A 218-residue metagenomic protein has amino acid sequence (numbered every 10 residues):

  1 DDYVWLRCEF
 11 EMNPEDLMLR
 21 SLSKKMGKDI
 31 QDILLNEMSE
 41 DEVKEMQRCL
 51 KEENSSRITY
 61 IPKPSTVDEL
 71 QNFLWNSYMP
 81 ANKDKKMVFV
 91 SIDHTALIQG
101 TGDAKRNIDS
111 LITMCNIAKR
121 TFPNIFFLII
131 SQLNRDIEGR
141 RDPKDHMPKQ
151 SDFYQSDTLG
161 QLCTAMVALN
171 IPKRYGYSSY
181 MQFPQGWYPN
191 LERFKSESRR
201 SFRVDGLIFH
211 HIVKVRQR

Functional and structural regions predicted by a protein language model:
D2-K86, G100, K144: Cytosolic-facing regulatory segments adjacent to core modules
L6, V88-N116: Helical hairpin unit composed of two closely spaced alpha helices linked by a short loop
C8-F10, I92, S131, L169: Active-site flanking residues adjacent to catalytic metal/cofactor-binding acidic residues
E15, G27, E40-Q47, V67 (+4 more regions): Amphipathic alpha-helical transducer elements in NTP-driven molecular machines
Y60, F89-D93, L128, V167: Structural motif
K85, I92, N124: Catalytic phosphate/metal-binding cores of nucleic-acid and nucleotide-processing enzymes, i.e., regions that mediate
K86-M87, C163: Local beta-strand N-terminus motif with an aromatic residue
N116-R218: Phosphate-binding/switch region of NTP-binding enzymes
